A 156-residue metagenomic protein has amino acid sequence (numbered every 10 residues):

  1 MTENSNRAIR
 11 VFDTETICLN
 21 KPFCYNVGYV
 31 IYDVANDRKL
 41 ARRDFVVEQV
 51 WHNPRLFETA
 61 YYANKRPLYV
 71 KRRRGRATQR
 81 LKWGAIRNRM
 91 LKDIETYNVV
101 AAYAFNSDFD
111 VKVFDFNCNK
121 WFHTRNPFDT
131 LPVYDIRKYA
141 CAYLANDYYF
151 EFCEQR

Functional and structural regions predicted by a protein language model:
T2-R10, T14-D115: Conserved non-catalytic scaffold segment of RNase H-like nuclease domains
F45, T130-V133, R156: Mature, folded catalytic cores of secreted/periplasmic enzymes
N88, K92, F116, K120 (+2 more regions): Charged/polar, solvent-exposed surface patches and flexible loops
D108-Y134: Substrate-recognition/cap helix-loop segment adjacent to the acidic, metal-dependent catalytic center of Asp-based
Y134-Q155: Short alpha-helix plus adjacent loop in nuclease-associated cores
